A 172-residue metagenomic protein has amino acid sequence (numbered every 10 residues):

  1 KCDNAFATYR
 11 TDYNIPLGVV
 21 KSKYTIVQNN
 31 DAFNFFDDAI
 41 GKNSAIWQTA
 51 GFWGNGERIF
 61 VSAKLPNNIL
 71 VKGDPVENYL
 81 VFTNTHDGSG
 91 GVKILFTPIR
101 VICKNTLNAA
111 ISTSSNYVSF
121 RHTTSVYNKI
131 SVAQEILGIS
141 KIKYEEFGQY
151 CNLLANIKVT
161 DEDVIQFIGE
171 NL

Functional and structural regions predicted by a protein language model:
K1-F35: Feature for intrinsically disordered/low-complexity regulatory segments and propeptides
N30, N34-L172: Intrinsic disorder/low-complexity polar-acidic segments
